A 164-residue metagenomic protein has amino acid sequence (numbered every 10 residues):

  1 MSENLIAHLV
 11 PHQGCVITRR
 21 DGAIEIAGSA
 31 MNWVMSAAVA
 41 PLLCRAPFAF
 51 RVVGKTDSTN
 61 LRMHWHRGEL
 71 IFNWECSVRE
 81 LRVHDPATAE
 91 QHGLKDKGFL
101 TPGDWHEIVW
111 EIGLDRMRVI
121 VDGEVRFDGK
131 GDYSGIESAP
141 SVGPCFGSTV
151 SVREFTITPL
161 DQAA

Functional and structural regions predicted by a protein language model:
M1-A46, R116, A164: Low-complexity, Ser/Thr/Pro/Gly-rich disordered linker/stalk regions
G14-R19, L70-C76, W110, D132: Short, exposed beta-strand/loop patches in secreted or surface proteins that constitute
E25-D85: Secretory/extracellular carbohydrate-interaction modules and structurally similar beta-sandwich "look-alikes"
M35-L42, L94-L100, V142-G143: Beta-strand-rich interaction surfaces with strong enrichment in secreted/lumenal proteins
F50-V52, G103-V121: Short tryptophan-centered beta-strand motifs in secreted/extracellular beta-sheet-rich domains of glycan-recognition
P86-E107: Short, aromatic/His-centered strand-loop micro-motif at the edge of beta-sheets
I120-S141: Short, solvent-exposed beta-strand-to-loop segments that form ligand-recognition rims of beta-rich domains
S134-A164: Ligand-recognition surfaces built from glycine- and aromatic
